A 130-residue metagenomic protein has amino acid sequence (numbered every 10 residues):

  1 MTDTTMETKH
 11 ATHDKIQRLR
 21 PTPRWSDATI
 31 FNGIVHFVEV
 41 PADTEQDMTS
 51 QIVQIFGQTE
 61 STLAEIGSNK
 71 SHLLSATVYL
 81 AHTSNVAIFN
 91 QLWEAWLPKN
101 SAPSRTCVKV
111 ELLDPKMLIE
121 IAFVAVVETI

Functional and structural regions predicted by a protein language model:
M1-G57, S61-L74, L80-I130: N-terminal presequence-like segments and the immediate start of the first folded domain
